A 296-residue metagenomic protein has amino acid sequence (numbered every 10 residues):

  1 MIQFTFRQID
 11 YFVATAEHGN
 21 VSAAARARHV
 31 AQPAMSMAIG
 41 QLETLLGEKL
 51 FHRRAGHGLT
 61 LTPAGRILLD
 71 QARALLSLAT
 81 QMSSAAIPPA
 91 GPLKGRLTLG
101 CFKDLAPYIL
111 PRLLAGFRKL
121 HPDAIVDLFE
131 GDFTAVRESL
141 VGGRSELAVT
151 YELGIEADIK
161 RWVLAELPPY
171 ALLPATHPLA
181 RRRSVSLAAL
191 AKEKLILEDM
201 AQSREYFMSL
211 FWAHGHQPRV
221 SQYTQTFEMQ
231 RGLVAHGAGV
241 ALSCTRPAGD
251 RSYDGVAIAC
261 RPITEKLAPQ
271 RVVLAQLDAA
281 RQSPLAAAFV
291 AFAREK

Functional and structural regions predicted by a protein language model:
F12, A24-A25, T62-G65, F117: Hydrophobic two-helix hairpin corresponding to the core of helix-turn-helix DNA-binding domains
V13-A31: Short helix-boundary/capping micro-motifs
E43-P63: A short LG(V/I)-centered, amphipathic sequence patch enriched for acidic residue(s) preceding the LG motif
L45-L46, L68-A90, E152: Alpha-helical linker/hinge and terminal dimerization helices associated with HTH transcriptional regulators
H57, P63, I87-A106, L120-A124 (+2 more regions): Interdomain hinge and pocket-entrance segments immediately C-terminal to HTH DNA-binding domains
K94-E156, Q217, T224: Central regulatory/effector-binding core of bacterial HTH transcription factors
A157-P168, R182, A189, E228-D278: Beta-alpha-beta core module
E193-H214, T245, G249, Q282-A291: Secondary-structure junction motif
